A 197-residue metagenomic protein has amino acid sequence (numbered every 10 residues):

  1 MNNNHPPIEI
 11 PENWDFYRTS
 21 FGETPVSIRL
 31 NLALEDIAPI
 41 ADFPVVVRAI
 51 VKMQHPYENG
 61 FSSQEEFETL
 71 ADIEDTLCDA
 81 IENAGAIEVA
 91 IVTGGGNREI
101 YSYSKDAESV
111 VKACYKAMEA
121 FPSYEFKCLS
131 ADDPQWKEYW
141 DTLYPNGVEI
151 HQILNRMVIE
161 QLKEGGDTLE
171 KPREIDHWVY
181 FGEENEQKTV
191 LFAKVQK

Functional and structural regions predicted by a protein language model:
M1-K197: Long, contiguous binding/interaction regions
